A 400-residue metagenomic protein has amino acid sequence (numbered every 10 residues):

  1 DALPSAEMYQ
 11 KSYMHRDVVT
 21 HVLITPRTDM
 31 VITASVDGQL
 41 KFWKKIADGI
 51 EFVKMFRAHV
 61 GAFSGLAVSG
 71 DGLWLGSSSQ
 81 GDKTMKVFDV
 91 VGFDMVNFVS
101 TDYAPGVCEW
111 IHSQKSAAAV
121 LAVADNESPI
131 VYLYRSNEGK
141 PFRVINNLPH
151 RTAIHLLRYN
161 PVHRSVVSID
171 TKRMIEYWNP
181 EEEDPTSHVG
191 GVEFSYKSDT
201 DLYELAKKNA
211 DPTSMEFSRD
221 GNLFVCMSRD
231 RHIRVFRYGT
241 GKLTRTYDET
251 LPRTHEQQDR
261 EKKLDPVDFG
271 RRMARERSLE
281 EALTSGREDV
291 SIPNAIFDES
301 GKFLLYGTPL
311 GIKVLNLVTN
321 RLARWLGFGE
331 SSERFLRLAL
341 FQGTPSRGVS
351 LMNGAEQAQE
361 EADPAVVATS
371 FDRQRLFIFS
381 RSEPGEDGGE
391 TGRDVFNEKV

Functional and structural regions predicted by a protein language model:
D1-R16, F377-I378, P384-E398: Intrinsically disordered terminal extensions that flank WD40 beta-propeller domains in eukaryotic WD-repeat scaffold
Y9-M14, F52-A58, M95-T101, R143-P149 (+5 more regions): Short C-terminal beta-strands that terminate individual repeats in beta-propeller domains, predominantly WD40 blades
R16-I24, G61-V68, Y103-S113, R151-Y159 (+3 more regions): Canonical WD40 repeat/beta-propeller blade segments in eukaryotic WD-repeat proteins
T28-I32, G72-G76, K86, M95-N97 (+11 more regions): Structural hallmark of WD40 beta-propellers
A34-D37, S78-D82, A124-E127, I169-K172 (+3 more regions): Conserved strand-to-loop turn within each blade of WD40 beta-propeller repeats
L40-K45, M85-V90, V131-S136, I175-P180 (+3 more regions): WD40-repeat beta-propellers
K44-A47, S136-E138, N179-V189, Y238-R245 (+3 more regions): Short loop/turn segments immediately following beta-strands, especially the blade-tip and inter-blade linker loops
P185-K207, R245-S291: A surface-exposed beta-alpha-beta supersecondary segment
